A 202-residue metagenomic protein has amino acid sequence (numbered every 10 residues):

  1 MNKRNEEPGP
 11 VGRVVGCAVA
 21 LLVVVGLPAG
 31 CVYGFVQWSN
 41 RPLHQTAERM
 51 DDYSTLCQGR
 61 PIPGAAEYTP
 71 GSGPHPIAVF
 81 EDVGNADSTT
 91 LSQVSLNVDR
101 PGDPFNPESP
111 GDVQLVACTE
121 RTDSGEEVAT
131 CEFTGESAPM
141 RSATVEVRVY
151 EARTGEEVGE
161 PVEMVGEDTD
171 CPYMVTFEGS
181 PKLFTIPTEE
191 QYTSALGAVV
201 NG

Functional and structural regions predicted by a protein language model:
E6-P42: Hydrophobic single-pass membrane-targeting/anchoring helices
A20, G34, R60-I62, R121 (+2 more regions): General secretory precursor processing signal
P42-P107, P161, D168-G202: Compositionally biased, intrinsically disordered linkers/stalks adjacent to structured regions
G111-V149: Surface-exposed short loop/turn segments
R148-G159: A short, structured loop/turn motif at beta-sheet edges
